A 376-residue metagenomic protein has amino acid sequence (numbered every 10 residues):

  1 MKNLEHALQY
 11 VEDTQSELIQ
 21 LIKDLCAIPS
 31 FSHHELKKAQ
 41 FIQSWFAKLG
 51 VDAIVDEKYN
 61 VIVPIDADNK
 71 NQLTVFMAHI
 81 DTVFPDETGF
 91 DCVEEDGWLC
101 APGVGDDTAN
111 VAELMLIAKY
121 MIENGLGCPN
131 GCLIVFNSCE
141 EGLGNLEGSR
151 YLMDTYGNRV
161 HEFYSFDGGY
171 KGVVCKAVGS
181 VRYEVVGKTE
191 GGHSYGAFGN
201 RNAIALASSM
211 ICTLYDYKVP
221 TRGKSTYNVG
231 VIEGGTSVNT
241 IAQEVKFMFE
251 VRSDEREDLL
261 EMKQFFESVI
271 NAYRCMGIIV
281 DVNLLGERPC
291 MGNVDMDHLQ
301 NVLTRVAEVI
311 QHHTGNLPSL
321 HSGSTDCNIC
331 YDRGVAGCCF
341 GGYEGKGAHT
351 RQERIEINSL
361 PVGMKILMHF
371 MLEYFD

Functional and structural regions predicted by a protein language model:
M1-L36, C290, G345-H349: N-terminal capping segment at the start of a domain
Y10, I232, Q243, N316-F375: Zn-dependent metallopeptidase/amidohydrolase metal-coordination segment
L21-D24, S30-Q72: A non-catalytic alpha/beta surface segment that caps or lines the substrate-entry region of metallo-dependent hydrolase
W45, D52, K70-F136, Y156-N158 (+1 more regions): Active-site metal-coordination/substrate-binding segment of hydrolases, especially metallo-dependent peptidases
G103, D107-S180, P220, E250 (+1 more regions): Acidic/histidine-rich catalytic neighborhood of metal-dependent amide-processing enzymes
E123-N124, L206, L214-D216, Q264-S268 (+2 more regions): His/Asp/Glu-rich mid-to-C-terminal helical/loop segments that flank catalytic regions of hydrolases
A197-E233, T240, E255-D281, E308: Acidic-enriched catalytic cores of C-N bond-cleaving enzymes acting on peptides and small amides
S208-R222, N228-G230, G235, C290-C338: Active-site-adjacent substrate-binding region of metalloamidase/peptidase-like peptide-processing proteins
